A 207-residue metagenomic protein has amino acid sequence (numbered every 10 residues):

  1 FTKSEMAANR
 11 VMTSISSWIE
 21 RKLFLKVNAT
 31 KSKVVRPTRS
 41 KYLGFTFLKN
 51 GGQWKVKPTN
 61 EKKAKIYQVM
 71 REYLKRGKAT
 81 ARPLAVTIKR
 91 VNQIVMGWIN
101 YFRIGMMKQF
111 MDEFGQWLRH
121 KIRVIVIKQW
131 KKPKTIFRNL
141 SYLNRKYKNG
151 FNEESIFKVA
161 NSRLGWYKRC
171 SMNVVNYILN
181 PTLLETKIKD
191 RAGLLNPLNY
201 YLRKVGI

Functional and structural regions predicted by a protein language model:
F1-I207: Non-catalytic terminal/accessory segments
